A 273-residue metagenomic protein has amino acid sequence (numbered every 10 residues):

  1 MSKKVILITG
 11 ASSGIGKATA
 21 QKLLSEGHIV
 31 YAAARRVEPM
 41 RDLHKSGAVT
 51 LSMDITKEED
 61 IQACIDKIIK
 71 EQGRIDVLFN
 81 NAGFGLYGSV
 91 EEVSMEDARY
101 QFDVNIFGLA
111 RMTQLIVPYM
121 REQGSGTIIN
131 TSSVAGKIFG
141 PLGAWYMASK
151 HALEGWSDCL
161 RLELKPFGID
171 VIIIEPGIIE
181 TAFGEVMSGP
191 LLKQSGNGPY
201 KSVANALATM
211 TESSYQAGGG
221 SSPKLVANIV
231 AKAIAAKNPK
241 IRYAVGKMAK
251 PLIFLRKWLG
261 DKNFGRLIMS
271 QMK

Functional and structural regions predicted by a protein language model:
S12-S13: Conserved glycine-rich cofactor-binding loop
M53-A63, M95: The beta1-alpha1 cofactor-binding region of Rossmann-like NAD(H)/NADP(H)-dependent oxidoreductases
K67-N80, L86: A glycine-rich helix->loop->beta "capping" turn within Rossmann-like NAD(P)(H)-dependent oxidoreductase domains
S89-V90, D97-R99: Substrate-binding pocket helix/loop in short-chain dehydrogenase/reductase
T113, S149-A152: Active-site helix of classical SDR
S133: Residue(s) in the substrate-gating loop at a strand-loop-helix junction that position the organic substrate next
K165-Y215: C-terminal beta-strand-loop-alpha-helix "lid" module of Rossmann-like NAD(P)-dependent dehydrogenases
